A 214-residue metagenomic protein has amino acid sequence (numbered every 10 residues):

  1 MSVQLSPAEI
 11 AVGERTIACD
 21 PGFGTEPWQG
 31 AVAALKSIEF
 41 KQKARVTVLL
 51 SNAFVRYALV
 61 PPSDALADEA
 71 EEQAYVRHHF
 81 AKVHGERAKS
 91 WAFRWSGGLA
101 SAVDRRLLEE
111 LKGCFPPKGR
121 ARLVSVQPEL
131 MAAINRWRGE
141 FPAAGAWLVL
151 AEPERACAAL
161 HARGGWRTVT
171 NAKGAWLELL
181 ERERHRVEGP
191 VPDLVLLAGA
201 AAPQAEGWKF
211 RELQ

Functional and structural regions predicted by a protein language model:
M1-Q214: Hydrophobic/aromatic-enriched cytosolic interaction surfaces used to assemble or bind macromolecules
